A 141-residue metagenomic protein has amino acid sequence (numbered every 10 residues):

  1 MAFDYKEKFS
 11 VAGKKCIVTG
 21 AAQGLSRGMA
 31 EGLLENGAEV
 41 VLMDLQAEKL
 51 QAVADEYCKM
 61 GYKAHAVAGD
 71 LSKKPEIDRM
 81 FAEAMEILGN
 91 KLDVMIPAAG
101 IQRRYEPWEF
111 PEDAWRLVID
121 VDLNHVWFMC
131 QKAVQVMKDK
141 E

Functional and structural regions predicted by a protein language model:
F9-V40: Canonical Rossmann dinucleotide-binding motif of NAD(H)/NADP(H)-dependent dehydrogenases/reductases, specifically
K15-V18, K91, M95-I96: Conserved hydrophobic beta-strands of the Rossmann-like cofactor-binding core in SDR/related NAD(P)H-dependent
N36-V53: Conserved glycine-rich Rossmann-like NAD(P)H-binding loop of the short-chain dehydrogenase/reductase
A47-E48, A68-M80, E112: The beta1-alpha1 cofactor-binding region of Rossmann-like NAD(H)/NADP(H)-dependent oxidoreductases
I77, E106-P107, P111-I119: Substrate-binding pocket helix/loop in short-chain dehydrogenase/reductase
A98-R103: Conserved NAD(P)H cofactor-binding loop of Rossmann-fold oxidoreductase domains
C130-Q131: A short, exposed helix-loop element centered on a Lys and neighboring polar residues
